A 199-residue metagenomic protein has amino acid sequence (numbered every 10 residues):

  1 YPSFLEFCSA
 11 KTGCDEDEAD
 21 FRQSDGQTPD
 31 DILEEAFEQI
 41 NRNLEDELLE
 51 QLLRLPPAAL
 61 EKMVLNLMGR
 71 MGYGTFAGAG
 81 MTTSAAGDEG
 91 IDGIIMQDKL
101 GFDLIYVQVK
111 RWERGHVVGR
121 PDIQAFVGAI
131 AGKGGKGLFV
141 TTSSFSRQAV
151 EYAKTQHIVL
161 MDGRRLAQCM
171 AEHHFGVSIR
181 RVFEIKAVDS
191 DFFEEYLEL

Functional and structural regions predicted by a protein language model:
Y1-L199: Mixed-charge (Asp/Glu-Lys/Arg
